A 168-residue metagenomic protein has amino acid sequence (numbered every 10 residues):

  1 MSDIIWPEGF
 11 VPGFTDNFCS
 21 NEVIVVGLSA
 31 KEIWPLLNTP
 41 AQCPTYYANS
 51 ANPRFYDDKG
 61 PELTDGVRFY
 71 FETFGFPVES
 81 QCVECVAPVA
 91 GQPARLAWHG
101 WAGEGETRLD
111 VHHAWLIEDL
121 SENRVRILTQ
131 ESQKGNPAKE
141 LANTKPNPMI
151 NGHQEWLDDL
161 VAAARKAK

Functional and structural regions predicted by a protein language model:
M1-G60: Hydrophobic ligand-binding cavity/cleft-lining segments
I4-W6, E62-D65, A94-A102: Short Pro/Gly-enriched beta-strand edge/turn motifs at strand-loop
N21, A41-G91: Short beta-edge strand/loop motif at the mouth of beta-sheet-based domains
E32-L37, C43, F69, C82 (+3 more regions): Hydrophobic pocket/interface hotspot
T45, T73-R126, S132-K134: Hydrophobic-ligand binding "helix-grip"
R126-K168: A conserved amphipathic terminal alpha-helix motif
